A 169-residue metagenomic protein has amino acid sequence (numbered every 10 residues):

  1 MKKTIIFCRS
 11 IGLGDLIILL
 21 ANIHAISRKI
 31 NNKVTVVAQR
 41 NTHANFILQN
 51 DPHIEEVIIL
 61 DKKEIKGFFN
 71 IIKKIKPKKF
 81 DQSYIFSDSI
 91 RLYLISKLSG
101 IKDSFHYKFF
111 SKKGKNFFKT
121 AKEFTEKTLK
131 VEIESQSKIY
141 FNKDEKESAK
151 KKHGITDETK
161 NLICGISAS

Functional and structural regions predicted by a protein language model:
M1-S169: Catalytic machinery of carbohydrate-active enzymes, primarily nucleotide-sugar-dependent glycosyltransferases
